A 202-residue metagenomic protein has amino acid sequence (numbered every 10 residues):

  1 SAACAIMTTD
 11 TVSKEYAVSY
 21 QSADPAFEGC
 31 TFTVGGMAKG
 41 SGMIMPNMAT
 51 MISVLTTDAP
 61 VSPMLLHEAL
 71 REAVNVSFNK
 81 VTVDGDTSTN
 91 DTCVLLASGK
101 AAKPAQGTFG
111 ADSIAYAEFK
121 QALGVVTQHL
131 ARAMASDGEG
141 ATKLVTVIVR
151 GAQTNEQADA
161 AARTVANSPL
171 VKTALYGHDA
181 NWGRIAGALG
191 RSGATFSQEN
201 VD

Functional and structural regions predicted by a protein language model:
S1, I6, D10, D24 (+8 more regions): Structural signal for hydrophobic packing residues in well-ordered secondary-structure cores of soluble enzyme domains
S1-F78, V83, S88: Glycine-rich, mobile lid/loop segments that gate access to catalytic sites or pores
A2-A3, A17, F78-N90, H129-T146 (+2 more regions): Flexible, glycine/charged-enriched surface loops at secondary-structure junctions
C4-A5, H67-R71, V94, K143-I148 (+1 more regions): Beta-strand segments within the central parallel beta-sheet cores of soluble alpha/beta enzyme folds
G35-A38, M51-D58, C93-S98, L144-G151: Short glycine-rich or small-residue beta-strand-to-loop segments that form or flank ligand, phosphate, metal/Fe-S
C93-L95, T142-T154, W182-S192: A short beta-alpha structural unit
S98-G177: A glycine- and small/hydrophobic-rich beta-loop-beta segment that serves as a flexible "lid/hinge" or phosphate-binding
A160-R163, N167-D202: Internal helix-turn-beta structural module
